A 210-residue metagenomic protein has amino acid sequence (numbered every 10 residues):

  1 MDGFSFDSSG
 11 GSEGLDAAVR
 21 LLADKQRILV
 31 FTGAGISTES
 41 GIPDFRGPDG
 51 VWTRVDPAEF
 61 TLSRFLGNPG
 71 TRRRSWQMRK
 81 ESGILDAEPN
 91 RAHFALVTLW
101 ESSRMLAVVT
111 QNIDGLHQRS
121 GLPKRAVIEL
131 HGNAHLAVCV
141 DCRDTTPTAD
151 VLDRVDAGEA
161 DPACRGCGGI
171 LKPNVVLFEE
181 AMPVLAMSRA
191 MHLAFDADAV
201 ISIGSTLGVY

Functional and structural regions predicted by a protein language model:
M1-Y210: Conserved catalytic core of sirtuin-type NAD+-dependent deacylases
